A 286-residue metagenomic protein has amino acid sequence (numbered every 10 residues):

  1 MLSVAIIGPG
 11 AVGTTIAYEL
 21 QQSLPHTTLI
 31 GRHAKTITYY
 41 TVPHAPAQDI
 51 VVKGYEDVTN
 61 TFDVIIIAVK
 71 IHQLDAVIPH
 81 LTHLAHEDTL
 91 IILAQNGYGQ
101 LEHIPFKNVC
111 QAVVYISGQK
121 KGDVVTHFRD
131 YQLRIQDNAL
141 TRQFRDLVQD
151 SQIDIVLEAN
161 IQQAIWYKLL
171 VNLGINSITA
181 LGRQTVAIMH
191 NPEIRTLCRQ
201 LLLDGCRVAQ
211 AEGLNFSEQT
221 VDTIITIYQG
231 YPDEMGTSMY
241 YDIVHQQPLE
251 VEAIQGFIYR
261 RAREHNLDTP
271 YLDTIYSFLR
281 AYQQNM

Functional and structural regions predicted by a protein language model:
M1-I50, L147: NAD(P)+-binding Rossmann beta1-loop-alpha1 motif at the extreme N-terminus of oxidoreductases
V4, P25-T27, I91, V109-C110 (+1 more regions): Hydrophobic anchor at the start of a short beta-strand that flanks the dinucleotide cofactor-binding loop
G8, G31, V69, Q95 (+1 more regions): Short beta-strand/turn micro-motifs composed of small residues that flank or help shape donor/cofactor-binding pockets
I16-E19, A34-V124: Rossmann-like NAD(P)(H) cofactor-binding subdomain of soluble oxidoreductases
A94-A164: Rossmann-fold dinucleotide-binding core
D123-L133, G182-H190, G236-H245: Helix-loop-beta segment of a Rossmann-like dinucleotide-binding subdomain
Q162-C206: Active-site-proximal catalytic alpha-helix in oxidoreductases
L203-M286: NAD(P)-dependent Rossmann-like dehydrogenase/reductase catalytic/cofactor-binding core
